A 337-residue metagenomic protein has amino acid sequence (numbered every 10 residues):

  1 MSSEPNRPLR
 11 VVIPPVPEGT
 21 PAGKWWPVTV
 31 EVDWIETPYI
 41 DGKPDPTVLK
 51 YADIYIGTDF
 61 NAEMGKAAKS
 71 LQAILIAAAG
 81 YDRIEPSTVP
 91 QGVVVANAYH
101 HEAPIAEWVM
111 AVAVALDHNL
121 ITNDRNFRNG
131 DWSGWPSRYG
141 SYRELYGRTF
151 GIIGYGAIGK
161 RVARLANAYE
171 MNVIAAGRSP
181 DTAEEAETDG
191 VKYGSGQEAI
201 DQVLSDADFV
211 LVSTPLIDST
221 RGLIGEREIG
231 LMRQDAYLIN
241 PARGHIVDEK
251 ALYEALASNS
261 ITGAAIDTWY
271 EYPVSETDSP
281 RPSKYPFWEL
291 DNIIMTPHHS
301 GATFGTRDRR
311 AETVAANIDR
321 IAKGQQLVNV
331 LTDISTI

Functional and structural regions predicted by a protein language model:
M1-I54, I174: N-terminal glycine-/charge-rich "phosphate-binding" loop or analogous flexible N-terminal tail
D45-V48, M64-A67, Q202-V203, E228 (+1 more regions): Structural alpha-helical scaffold elements that stabilize or flank donor/cofactor-binding regions in carbohydrate
K50-N129, Y142-R143: Phosphate/diphosphate ligand-binding glycine-rich loop within oxidoreductases
F60, A79, T214-L216, A242-R243 (+1 more regions): Short glycine-/small-residue-rich Rossmann-like dinucleotide-binding loops
N61-K69, P86, S219-L238: Rossmann-fold NAD(P) dinucleotide-binding segment
A106-R125, N167-M171, E312-Q325: Oxidoreductase and adenylate-handling cofactor-binding alpha/beta cores
R138-Q234: Rossmann-like dinucleotide/phosphate-binding beta-alpha-beta segment
D235, P241-I337: Rossmann-like dinucleotide-binding domain for NAD(H)/NADP(H)
